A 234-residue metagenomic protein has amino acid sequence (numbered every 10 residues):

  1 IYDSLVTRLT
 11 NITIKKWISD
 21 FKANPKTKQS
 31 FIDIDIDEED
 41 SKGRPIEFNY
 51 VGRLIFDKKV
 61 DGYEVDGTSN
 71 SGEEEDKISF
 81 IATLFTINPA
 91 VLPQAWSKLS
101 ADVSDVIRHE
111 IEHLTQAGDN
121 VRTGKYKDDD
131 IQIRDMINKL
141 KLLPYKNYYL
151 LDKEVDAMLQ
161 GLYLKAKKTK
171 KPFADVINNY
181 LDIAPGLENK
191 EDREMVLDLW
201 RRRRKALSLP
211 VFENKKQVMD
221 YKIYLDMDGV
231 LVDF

Functional and structural regions predicted by a protein language model:
I1-D3, V211-M219: Proteolytic processing junctions in secreted/extracellular precursors, especially proprotein convertase/trypsin-like
S4-E73: Predominantly extracellular/secreted Zn2+-dependent metalloproteases
R8-L9, T13, K139-F212: Long, well-structured alpha-helical subdomains associated with metal-dependent extracellular/ecto-lumenal hydrolases
G52-A101, L114-G118: Active-site scaffold of zinc-dependent metalloenzymes
A101, A117-Y149: Post-HEXXH active-site segment of zinc metalloproteases
D102-E110: Short alpha-helical catalytic segment bearing the HExxH-like zincin motif of zinc-dependent metalloproteases
H109, H113, D228-V230: Histidine-centered divalent metal-coordination motifs
D220-F234: Active-site neighborhood of HAD-like aspartate-dependent phosphohydrolases
